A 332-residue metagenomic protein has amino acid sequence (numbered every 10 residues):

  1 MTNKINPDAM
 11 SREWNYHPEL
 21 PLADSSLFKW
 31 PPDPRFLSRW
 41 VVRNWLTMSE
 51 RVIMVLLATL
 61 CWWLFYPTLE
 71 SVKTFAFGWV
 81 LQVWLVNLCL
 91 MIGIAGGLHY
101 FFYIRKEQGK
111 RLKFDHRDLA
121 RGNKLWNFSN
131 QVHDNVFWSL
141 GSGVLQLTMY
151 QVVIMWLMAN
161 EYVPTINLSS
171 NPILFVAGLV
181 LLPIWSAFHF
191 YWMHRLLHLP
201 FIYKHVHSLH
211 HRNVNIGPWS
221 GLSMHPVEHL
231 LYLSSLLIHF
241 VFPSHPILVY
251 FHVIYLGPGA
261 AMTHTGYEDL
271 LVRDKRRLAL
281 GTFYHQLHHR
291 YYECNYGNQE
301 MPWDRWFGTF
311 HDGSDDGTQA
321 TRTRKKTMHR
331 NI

Functional and structural regions predicted by a protein language model:
M1-W192, L196, N213-S234, G297-E300 (+1 more regions): Non-catalytic, topology-defining segments of multipass membrane proteins
G78, R121, L125, F175-V176 (+6 more regions): Sparse, context-dependent recognition of short Cys/His-centered cofactor- or disulfide-binding micro-motifs
I166-L197, V253-F283: Alpha-helical transmembrane segments and their immediate juxtamembrane interface regions
R195-H211: Membrane-interface helix/loop boundary segments of multi-pass membrane proteins
H198, H211-N215, E268, H289-Y292: Alpha-helical and His/Cys-centered functional microenvironments
Y203-K204, I216, I247-L248: Internal amphipathic alpha-helical segments of the cytochrome P450 catalytic fold
G221-S223, H229-R322: C-terminal transmembrane module of eukaryotic multi-pass membrane proteins
